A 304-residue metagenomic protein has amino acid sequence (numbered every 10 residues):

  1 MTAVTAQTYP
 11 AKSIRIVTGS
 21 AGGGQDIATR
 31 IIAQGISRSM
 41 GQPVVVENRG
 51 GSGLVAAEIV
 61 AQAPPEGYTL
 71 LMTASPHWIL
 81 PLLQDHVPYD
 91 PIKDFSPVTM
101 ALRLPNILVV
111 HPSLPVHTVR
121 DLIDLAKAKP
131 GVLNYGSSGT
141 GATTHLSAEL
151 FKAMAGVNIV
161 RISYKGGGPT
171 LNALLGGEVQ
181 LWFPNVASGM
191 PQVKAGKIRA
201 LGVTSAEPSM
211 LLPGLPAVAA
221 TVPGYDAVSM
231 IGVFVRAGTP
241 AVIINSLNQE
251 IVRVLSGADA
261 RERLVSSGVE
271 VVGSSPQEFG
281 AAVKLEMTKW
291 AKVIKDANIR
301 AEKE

Functional and structural regions predicted by a protein language model:
A3-D94, V132-N134, T140, G156-N185 (+2 more regions): N-terminal (or domain-start) structured segment
A11, Q62, D85, D124 (+5 more regions): Phosphate-coordinating loops and pocket residues in cytosolic domains that bind phosphorylated ligands
A11-S13, A153-A155, K194, A241-E304: An extracytoplasmic/periplasmic, membrane-proximal ligand-sensing/linker region
G23-D26, L54, V116, A142-H145 (+3 more regions): Loop/helix-junction capping segments adjacent to catalytic residues or to phosphate/diphosphate-binding pockets
I27, I31, G35, V55 (+14 more regions): Extracytoplasmic/secreted proteins, especially bacterial periplasmic and envelope-associated proteins
Q62-Y68, L82-P169, V218, P223 (+1 more regions): Hinge/capping helix and adjacent helix->loop/strand transition within the periplasmic-binding protein
P76-H86, H145, L150-M154, L181-G214: A ligand-binding cleft/hinge motif common to bilobed small-molecule-binding domains
